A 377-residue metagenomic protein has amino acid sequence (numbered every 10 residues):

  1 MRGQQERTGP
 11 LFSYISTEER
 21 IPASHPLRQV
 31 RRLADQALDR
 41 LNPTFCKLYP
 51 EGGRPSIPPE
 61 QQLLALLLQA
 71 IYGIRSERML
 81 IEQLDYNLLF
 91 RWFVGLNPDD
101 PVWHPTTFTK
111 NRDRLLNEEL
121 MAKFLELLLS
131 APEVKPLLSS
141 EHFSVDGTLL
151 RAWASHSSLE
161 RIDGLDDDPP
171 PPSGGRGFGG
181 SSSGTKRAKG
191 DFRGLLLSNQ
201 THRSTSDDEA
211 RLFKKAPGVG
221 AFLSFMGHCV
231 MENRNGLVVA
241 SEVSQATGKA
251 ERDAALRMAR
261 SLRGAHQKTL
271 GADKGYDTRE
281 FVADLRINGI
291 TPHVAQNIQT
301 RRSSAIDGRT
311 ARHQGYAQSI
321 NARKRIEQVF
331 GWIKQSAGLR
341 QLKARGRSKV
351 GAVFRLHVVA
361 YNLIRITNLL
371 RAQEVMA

Functional and structural regions predicted by a protein language model:
M1-Q36, G177, K186, G190 (+1 more regions): Charged, often Cys/His-bearing segments associated with DNA-binding zinc-finger transcription factors
R2-L11, I15, L27-L137, A152: Basic, low-complexity intrinsically disordered segments
P22, P26, G53-Q61, Y72 (+10 more regions): Secondary-structure capping and boundary motifs in well-ordered enzyme cores
G53-I57, G271-R279, I298-T300: Acidic, metal-coordinating catalytic cores used for nucleic-acid/nucleotide bond scission and strand-transfer chemistry
E82-D85, G95-N288, Y361, T367: Polybasic low-complexity intrinsically disordered regions
R91-T109, P292-V294, T300-G315: Phosphate-backbone recognition surface of nucleic-acid-processing proteins
R112-L116, G315-I320: Short alpha-helix plus adjacent loop in nuclease-associated cores
R279, N288, Y316-A377: Basic, amphipathic alpha-helical segments enriched in Lys/Arg and hydrophobic/aromatic residues
